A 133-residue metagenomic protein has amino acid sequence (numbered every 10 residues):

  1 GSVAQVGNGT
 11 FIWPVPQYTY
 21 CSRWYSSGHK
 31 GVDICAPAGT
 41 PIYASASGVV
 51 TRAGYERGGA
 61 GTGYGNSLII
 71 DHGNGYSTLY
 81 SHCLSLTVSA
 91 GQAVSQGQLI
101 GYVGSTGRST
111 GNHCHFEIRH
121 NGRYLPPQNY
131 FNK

Functional and structural regions predicted by a protein language model:
G1-N66, Q96, L125: Surface-exposed, glycine-biased beta-strand/turn segments
R23, A36, R52, H82-S85 (+1 more regions): A residue-level detector for short acidic-glycine micro-motifs
I34, N66-I70, S95-S109: Short hydrophobic beta/alpha edge segments that flank linear recognition/processing sites
T40, T78, T106, T110: Ser/Thr-centric signal marking residues that sit in or immediately flank functional binding/regulatory motifs
S45-A90, N112-H120: Zn2+-dependent peptidoglycan hydrolase active-site motif and core
A53-G54, Q92-L99, Y130: Extracytoplasmic low-complexity repetitive segments enriched in small/polar residues
S77, R119-K133: Short peripheral tails and domain-boundary helices/loops at the edges of structured domains
